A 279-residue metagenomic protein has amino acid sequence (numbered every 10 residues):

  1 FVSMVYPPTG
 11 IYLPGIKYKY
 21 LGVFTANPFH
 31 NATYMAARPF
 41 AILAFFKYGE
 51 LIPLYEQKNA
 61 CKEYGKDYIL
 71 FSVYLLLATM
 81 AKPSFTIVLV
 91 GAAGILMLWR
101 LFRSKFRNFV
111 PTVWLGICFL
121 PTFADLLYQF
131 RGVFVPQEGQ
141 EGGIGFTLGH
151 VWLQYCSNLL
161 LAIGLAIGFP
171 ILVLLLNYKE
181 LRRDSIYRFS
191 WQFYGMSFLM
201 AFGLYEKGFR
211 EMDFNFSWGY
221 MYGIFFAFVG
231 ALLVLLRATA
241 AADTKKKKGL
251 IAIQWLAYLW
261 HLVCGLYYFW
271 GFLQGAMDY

Functional and structural regions predicted by a protein language model:
F1-I52, N158-A162, F214-I224: Membrane-interface micro-motifs in multi-pass membrane enzymes
V5-Y6, N31, L77-S84, F202-G203: Transmembrane helix irregularities
R38-N59, L77, F169-E180: Transmembrane alpha-helical segments in integral membrane proteins
I42-P53, G91-R100, F225-R237: Hydrophobic transmembrane alpha-helices
E50-L70, A238-I253: Membrane-interfacial, low-structure loops and terminal tails that flank and connect transmembrane helices in multi-pass
D67-P83, L89: Membrane-interface alpha helices of multi-pass inner-membrane proteins
L89-F119: Perimembrane helix-loop-helix junctions
F119-F123, R131-Y279: Transmembrane helical bundles and short interhelical boundary loops of multi-pass, membrane-embedded
